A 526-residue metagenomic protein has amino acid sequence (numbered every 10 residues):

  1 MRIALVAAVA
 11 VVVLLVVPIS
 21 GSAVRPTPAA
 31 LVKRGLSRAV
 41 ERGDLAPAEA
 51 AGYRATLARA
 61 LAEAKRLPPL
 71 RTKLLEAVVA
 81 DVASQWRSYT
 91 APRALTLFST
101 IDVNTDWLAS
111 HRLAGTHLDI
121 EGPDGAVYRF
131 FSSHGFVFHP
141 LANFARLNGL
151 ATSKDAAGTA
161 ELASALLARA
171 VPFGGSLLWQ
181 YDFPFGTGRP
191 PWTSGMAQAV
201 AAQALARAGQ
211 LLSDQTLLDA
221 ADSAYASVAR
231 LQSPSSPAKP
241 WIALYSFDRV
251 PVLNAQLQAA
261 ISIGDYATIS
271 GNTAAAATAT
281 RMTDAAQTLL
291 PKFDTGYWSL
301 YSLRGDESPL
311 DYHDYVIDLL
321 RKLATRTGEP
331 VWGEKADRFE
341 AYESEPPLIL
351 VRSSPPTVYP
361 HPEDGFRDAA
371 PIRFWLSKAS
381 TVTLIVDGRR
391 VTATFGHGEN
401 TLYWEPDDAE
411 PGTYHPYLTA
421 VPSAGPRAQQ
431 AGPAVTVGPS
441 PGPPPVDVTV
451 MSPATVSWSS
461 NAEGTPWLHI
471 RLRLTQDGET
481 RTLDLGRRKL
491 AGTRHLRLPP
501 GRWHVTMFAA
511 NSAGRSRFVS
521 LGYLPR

Functional and structural regions predicted by a protein language model:
V24-L141, T152-Y181, P347: Low-complexity, Ser/Thr/Pro/Gly-enriched N-terminal "stalk/linker" regions
A62, F144-A156, A199-D214, Q258-N272 (+1 more regions): Well-ordered alpha-helical scaffold segments within catalytic/enzyme domains
D106-F136, A156-W179, L218-A238, T273-W298 (+1 more regions): Long, well-ordered core segments of solenoidal/helical folds
T116-G135, G175-S194, P237-A255, D294-Y315 (+1 more regions): Carbohydrate-binding/catalytic loop surfaces
S133, A341-A369, A434-P453: Short, compositionally biased P/S/T/A/G/V-rich stretches that sit at domain boundaries
L376-V386, N461-G478: Solvent-exposed loop/turn segments flanking beta-strands in beta-repeat/beta-sandwich domains
R389-Y414, E479-R497, G501: Glycine-centered tight-turn motifs at strand-turn-strand junctions
L418-A420, A509: Conserved structural position at the C-terminal beta-strand of extracellular beta-sandwich adhesion modules
